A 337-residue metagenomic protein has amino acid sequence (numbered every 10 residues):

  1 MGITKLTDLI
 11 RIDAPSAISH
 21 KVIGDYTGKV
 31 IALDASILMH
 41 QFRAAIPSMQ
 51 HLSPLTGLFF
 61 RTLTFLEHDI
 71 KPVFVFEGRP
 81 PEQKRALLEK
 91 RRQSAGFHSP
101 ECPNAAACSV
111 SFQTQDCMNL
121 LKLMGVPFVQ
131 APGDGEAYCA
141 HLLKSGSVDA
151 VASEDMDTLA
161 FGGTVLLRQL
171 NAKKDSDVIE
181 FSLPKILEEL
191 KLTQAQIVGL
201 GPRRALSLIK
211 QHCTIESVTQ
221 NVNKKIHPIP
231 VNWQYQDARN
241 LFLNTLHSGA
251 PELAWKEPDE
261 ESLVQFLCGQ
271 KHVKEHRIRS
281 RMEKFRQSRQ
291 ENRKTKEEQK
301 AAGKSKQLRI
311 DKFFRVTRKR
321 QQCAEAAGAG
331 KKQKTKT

Functional and structural regions predicted by a protein language model:
M1-S147, T164-L166: Noncatalytic, basic helical substrate-engagement surface that gates or grips nucleic-acid strands
K21-T27, K191-T337: Non-catalytic nucleic-acid-binding/docking modules located in mid-to-C-terminal regions of nucleic-acid enzymes
D34, F74, D155, G201 (+1 more regions): Residue-level signature of catalytic and energy-coupling elements of molecular machines, predominantly ATP/GTP-dependent
E67, E77, E82, E89 (+13 more regions): Glutamate identity and glutamate-enriched acidic tracts
R79, Q113, D175-F181, Q322-K336: Short secondary-structure transition/capping segments
A86-P251: Extended two-metal-dependent nuclease catalytic cores across DNA- and RNA-processing enzymes
